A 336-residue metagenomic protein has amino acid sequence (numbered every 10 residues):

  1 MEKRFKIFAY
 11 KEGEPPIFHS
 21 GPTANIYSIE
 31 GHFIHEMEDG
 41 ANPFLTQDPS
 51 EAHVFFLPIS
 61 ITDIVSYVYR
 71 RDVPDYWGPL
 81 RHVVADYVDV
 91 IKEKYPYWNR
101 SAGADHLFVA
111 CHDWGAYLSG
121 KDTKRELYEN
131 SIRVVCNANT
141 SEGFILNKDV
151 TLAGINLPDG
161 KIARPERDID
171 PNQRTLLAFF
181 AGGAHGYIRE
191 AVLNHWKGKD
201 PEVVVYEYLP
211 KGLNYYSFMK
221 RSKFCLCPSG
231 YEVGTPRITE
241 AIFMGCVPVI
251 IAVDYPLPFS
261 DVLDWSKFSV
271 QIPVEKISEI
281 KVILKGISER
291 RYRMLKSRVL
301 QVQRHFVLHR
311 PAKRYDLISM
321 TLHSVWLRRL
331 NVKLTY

Functional and structural regions predicted by a protein language model:
M1-P236, M244, I250-V262, F268-I272 (+3 more regions): Nucleotide-sugar donor-binding catalytic core of glycosyltransferases
E240: Acidic donor-binding helix in nucleotide-sugar-dependent glycosyltransferases
